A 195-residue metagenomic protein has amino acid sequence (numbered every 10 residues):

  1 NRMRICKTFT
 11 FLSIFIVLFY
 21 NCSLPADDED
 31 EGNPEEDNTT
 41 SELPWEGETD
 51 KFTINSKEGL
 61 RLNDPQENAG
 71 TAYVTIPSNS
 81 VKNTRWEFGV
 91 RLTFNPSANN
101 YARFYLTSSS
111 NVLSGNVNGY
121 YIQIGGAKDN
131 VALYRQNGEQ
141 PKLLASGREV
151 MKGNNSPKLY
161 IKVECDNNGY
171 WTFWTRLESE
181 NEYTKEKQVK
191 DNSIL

Functional and structural regions predicted by a protein language model:
N1-Y20: Sec-dependent bacterial lipoprotein signal peptides
V17-G47, K51-T53: Bacterial Sec-dependent N-terminal signal peptides
T49-N55, Y121-G126, V163: Short, exposed beta-strand/loop patches in secreted or surface proteins that constitute
D50-G70: Short carbohydrate-recognition loop motifs
D64-L133: Secretory/extracellular carbohydrate-interaction modules and structurally similar beta-sandwich "look-alikes"
F88, N154-I194: Carbohydrate-binding surfaces in secreted/extracellular proteins
S109-N111, N137-Q140, L177-E182: Change "in extracellular beta-sheet-rich domains … of secreted and cell-surface proteins" to "in beta-sheet-rich domains
Q136-Y160: Short, aromatic/His-centered strand-loop micro-motif at the edge of beta-sheets
